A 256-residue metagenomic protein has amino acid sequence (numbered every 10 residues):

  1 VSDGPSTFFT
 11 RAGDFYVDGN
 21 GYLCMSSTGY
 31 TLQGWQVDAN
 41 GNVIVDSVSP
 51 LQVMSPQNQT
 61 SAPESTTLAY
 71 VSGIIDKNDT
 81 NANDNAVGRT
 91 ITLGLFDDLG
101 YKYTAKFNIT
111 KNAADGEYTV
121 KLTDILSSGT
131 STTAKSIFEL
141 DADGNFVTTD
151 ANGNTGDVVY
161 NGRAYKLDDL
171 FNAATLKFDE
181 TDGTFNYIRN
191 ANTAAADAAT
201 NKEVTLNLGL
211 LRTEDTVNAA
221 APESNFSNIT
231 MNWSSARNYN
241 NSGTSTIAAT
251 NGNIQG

Functional and structural regions predicted by a protein language model:
V1-G256: Small/polar low-complexity and glycine-rich loop motifs
